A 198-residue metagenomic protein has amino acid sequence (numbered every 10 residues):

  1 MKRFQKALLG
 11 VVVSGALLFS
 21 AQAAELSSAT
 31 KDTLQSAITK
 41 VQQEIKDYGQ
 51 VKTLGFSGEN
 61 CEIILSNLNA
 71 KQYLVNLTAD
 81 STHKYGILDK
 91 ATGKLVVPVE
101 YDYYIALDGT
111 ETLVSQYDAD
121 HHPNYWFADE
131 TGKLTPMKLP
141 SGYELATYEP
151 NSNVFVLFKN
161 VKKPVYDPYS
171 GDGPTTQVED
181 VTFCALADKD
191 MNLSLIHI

Functional and structural regions predicted by a protein language model:
M1-L8: Bacterial N-terminal signal peptides that target proteins for export
L9-L17: Hydrophobic helical h-region of N-terminal Sec-dependent signal peptides in bacterial secretory/periplasmic proteins
F19-A23: Sec/Tat signal peptide C-region and signal peptidase I cleavage site
E25-L195: Residue-level detector of conserved, function-critical positions
